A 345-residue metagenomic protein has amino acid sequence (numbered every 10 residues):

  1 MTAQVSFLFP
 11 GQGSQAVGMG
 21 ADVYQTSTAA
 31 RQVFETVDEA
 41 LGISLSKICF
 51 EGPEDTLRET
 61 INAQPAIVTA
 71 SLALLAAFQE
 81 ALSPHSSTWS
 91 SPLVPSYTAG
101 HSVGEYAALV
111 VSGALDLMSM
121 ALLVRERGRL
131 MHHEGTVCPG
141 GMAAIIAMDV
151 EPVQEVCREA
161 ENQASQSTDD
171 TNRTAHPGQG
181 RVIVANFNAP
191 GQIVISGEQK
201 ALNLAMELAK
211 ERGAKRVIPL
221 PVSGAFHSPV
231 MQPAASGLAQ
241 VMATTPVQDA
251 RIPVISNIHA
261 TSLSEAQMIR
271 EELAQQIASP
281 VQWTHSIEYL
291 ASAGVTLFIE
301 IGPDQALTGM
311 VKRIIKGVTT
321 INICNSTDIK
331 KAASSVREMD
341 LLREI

Functional and structural regions predicted by a protein language model:
M1-A175, L297-K330, S335, R343: FabD-like malonyl-/acyl-CoA
Q12-S14, L41, H85, V111-P280: Alpha/beta catalytic cores of group-transfer enzymes, especially the acyltransferase/condensing modules of polyketide
S102, P246, G294: Conserved functional loop/turn residues at catalytic and ligand-binding sites
K210, A291-G294: Non-catalytic positions within long, well-ordered alpha-helices that form the structural scaffold/packing of enzyme
A234, S335-D340: Post-His helix in hydrolase/transferase enzymes
A239-Q240, D340-I345: A polyampholytic, Gly/Pro-enriched intrinsically disordered region
T284-E288: Short hydrophobic/charged patches on amphipathic alpha-helices used for structural packing and interfaces
